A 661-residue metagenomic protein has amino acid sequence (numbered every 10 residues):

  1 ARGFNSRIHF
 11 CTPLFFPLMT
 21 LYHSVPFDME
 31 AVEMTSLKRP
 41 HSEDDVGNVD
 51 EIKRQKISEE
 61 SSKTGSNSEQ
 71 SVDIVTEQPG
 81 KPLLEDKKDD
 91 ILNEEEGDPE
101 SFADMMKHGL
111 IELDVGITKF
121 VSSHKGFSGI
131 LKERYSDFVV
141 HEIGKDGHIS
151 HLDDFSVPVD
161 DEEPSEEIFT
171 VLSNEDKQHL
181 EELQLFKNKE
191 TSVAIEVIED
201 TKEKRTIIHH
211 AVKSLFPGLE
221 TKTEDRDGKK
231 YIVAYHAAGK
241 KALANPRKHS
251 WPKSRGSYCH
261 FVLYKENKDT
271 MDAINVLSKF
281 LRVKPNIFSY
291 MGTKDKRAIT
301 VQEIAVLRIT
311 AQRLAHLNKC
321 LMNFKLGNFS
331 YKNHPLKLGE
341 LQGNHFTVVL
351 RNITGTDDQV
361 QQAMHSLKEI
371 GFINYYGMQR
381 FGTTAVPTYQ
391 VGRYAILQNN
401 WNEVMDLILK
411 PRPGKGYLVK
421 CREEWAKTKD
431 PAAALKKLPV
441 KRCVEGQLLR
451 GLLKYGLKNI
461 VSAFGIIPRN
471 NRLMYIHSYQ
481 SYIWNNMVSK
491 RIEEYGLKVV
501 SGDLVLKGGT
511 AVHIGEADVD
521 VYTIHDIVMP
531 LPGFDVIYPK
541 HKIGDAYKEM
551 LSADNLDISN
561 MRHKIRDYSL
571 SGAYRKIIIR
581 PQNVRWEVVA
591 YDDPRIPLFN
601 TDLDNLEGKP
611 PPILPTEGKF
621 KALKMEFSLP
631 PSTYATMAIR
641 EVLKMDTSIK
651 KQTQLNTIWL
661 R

Functional and structural regions predicted by a protein language model:
A1-M19, H23-P26, V499: Intrinsically disordered, low-complexity basic segments at termini and long loops, enriched in Pro/Gly and/or Arg/Ser
T20-R661: Non-catalytic, substrate/partner-engaging modules appended to enzymatic cores
